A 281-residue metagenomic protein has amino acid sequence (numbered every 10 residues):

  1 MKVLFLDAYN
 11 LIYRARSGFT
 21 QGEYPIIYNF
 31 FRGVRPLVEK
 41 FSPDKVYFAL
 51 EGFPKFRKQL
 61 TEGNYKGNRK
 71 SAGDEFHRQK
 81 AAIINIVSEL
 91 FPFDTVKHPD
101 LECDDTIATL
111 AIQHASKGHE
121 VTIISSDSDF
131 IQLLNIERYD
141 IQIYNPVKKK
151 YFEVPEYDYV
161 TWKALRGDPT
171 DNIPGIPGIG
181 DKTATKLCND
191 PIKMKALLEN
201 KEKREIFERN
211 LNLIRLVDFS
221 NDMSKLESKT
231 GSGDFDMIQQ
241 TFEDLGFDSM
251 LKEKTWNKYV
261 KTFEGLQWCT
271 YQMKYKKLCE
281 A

Functional and structural regions predicted by a protein language model:
M1-S88: Domain-level signal for Mg2+-assisted phosphodiester chemistry and nucleotide/NA-binding surfaces in nucleic-acid
N68-L251, C269-K277: Extended two-metal-dependent nuclease catalytic cores across DNA- and RNA-processing enzymes
W256-E280: Short, amphipathic C-terminal "tail helix"
